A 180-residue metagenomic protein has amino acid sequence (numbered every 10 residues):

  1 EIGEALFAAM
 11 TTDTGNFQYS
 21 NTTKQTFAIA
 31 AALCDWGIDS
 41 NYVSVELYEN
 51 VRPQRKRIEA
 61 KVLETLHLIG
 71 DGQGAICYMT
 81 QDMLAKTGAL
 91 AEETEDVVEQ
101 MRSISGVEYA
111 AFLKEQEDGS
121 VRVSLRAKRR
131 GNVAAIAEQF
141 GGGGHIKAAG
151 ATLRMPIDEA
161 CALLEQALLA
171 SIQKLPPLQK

Functional and structural regions predicted by a protein language model:
E1-F7: Alpha-helical scaffolds flanking conserved acidic
F7, T11-Q139, H145-K180: Hydrophobic helix-and-loop "lid/oligomerization" segment in the mid-to-C-terminal part of catalytic domains
